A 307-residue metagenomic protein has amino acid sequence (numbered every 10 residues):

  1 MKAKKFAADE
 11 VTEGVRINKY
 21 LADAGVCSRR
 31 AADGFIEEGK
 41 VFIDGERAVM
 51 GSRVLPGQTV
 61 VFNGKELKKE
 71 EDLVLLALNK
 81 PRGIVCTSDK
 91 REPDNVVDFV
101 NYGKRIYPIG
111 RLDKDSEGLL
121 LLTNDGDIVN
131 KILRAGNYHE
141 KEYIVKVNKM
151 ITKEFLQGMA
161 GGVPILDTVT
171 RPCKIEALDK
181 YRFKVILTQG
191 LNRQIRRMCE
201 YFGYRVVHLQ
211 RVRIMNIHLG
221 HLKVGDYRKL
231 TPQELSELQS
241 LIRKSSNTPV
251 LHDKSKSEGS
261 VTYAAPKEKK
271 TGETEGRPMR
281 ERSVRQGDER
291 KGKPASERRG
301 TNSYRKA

Functional and structural regions predicted by a protein language model:
K2-A307: Basic, flexible Lys/Arg- and Gly-enriched helix-loop patches that mediate nucleic-acid binding at interfaces with rRNA
